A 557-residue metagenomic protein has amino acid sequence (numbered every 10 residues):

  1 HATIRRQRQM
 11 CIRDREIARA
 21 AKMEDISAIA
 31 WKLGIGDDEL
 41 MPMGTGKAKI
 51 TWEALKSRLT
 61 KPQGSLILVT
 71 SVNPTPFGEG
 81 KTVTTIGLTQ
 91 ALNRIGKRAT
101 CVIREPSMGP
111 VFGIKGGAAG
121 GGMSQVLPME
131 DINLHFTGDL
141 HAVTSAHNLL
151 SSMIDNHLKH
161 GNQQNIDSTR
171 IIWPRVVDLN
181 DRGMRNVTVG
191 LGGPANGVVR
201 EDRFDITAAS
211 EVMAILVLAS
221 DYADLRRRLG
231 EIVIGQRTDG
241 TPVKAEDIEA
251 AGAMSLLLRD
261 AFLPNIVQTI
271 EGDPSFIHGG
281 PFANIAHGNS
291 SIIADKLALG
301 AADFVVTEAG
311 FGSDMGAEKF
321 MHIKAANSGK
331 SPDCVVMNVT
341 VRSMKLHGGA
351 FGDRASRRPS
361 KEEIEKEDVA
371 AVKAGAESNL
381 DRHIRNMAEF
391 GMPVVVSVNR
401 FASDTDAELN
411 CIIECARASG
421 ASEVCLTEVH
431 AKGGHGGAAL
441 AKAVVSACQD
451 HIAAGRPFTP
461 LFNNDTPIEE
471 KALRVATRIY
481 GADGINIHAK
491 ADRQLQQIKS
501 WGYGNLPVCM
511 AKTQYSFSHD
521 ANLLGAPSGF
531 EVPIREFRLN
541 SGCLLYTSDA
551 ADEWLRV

Functional and structural regions predicted by a protein language model:
H1-R8, I12, Y546-V557: Single conserved hydrophobic/aromatic residue that forms the stacking wall/gate of nucleotide- or nucleobase-binding
M10-C11, Q494-K499, R538: Active-site loops and adjacent core secondary-structure elements that bind or stabilize anionic groups
R15-S71, G96-K97: Extreme N-terminal, non-catalytic leader segments that precede Walker-type/kinase nucleotide-binding cores
K49, L55-I67, A91-D205, A209-Q268: N-terminal phosphate/diphosphate-binding loop that engages ATP/GTP or pyrophosphate donors across diverse enzyme folds
V69-L88: Glycine-rich phosphate-binding P-loop
I323-V341: Inter-motif core of Ras-like GTPase G domains
A350, V369-V398, D406-L409: Conserved C-terminal guanine-recognition region of P-loop GTPase G domains, centered on the G4
H383, A388-F390, S403-D404, L409 (+2 more regions): Hard-cation-handling environments
